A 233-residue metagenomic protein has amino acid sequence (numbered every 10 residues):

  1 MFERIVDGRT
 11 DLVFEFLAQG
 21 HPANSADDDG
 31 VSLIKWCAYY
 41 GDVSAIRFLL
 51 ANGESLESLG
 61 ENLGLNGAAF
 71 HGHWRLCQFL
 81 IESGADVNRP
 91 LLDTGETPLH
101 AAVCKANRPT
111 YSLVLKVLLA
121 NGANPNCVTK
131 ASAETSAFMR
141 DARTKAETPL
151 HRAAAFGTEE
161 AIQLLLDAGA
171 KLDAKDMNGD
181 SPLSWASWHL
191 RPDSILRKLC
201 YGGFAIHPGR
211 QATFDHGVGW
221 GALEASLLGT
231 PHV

Functional and structural regions predicted by a protein language model:
M1, A26-L33, S58-N66, P90-V103 (+3 more regions): Ankyrin-repeat boundary/"N-cap" motif
M1-E3, N121, A168, S187-V233: Ankyrin-repeat-protein effector appendages
M1-S32, W36: N-terminal segments that cap or nucleate solenoid repeat domains
E3-G8, W36-D42, G67-H73, A101-Y111 (+4 more regions): Ankyrin repeat A-helix N-terminal signature
L12, G60-G64, T110: Structural recognition of alpha-solenoid helical scaffolds
F14-P22, R47-S55, Q78-D86, K116-N124 (+2 more regions): Ankyrin repeat domain, specifically the short helix-to-loop turn at the C-terminus of the second helix of each repeat
L92, R108, L115, N124 (+3 more regions): Solenoidal tandem-repeat scaffolds enriched in leucines and small polar residues
R143, E147, H151-D193, K198 (+1 more regions): Ankyrin-repeat and related helical/solenoid repeat scaffolds used for protein-protein interactions
